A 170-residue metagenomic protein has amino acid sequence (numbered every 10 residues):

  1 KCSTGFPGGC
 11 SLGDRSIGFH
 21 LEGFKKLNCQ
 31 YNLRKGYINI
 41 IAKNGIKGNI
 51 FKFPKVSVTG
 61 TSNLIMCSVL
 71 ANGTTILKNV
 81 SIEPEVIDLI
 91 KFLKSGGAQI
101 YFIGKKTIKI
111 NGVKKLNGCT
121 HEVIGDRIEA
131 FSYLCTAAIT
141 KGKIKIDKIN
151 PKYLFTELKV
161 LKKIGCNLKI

Functional and structural regions predicted by a protein language model:
K1-I170: Short, structured segments at the rim of ligand-binding sites
